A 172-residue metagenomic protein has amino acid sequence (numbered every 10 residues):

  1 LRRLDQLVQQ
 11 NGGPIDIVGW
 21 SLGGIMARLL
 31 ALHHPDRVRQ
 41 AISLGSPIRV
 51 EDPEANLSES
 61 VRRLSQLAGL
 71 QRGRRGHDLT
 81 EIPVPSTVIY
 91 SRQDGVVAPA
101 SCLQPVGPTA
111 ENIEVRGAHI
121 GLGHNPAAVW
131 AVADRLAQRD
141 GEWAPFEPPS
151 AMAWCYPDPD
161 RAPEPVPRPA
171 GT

Functional and structural regions predicted by a protein language model:
L1-P85, A170-T172: Serine-dependent carboxylesterase/thioesterase catalytic core of lipase-like alpha/beta-hydrolase/SGNH enzymes
A41, S86-V88, N112-E114: Conserved beta-strand scaffold positions in the cores of enzyme catalytic domains, especially in NTP/NDP-utilizing
I82, V88-Y90, D94: Short beta-strand/loop motif that positions the catalytic acidic residue of the alpha/beta-hydrolase fold
R92-V97, I120: Acidic catalytic loop of the alpha/beta-hydrolase fold
A98-P105: Short alpha-helix in the alpha/beta-hydrolase fold that links the catalytic acid
R116-L122: Histidine-bearing beta->alpha loop at or near hydrolase active sites
G123-L136: Post-His helix in hydrolase/transferase enzymes
G141-T172: Alpha/beta-hydrolase-fold serine-hydrolase catalytic core, especially in secreted/extracellular enzymes
